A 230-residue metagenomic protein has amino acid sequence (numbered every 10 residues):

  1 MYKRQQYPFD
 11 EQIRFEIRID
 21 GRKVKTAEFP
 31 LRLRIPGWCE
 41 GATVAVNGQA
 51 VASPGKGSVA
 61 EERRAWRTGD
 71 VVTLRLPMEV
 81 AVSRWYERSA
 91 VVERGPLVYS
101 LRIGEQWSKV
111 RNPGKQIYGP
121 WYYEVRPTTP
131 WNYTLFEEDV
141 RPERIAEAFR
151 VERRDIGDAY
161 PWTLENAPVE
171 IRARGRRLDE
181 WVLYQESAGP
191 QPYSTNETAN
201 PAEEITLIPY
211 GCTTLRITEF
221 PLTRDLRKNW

Functional and structural regions predicted by a protein language model:
K3-I19, K23-K25, G55, R75-W230: C-terminal beta-rich recognition modules with glycine/proline-rich loops and embedded aromatic residues
I19-G21, R34-G37, R64: Non-cytosolic beta-sheet module surface loops
T26, G57, R67-G69: Solvent-exposed, conformationally flexible loop/turn segments
T26-V46: Beta-strand-rich binding/interaction modules
E28, G37, A65, P96-V98: Residue-level preference for alpha-helix termini and adjacent loops
P30-R32, E62-S83: C-terminal beta-strand-rich structural cap/linker in extracellular carbohydrate-active enzymes
C39-A65, V82-E87: Solvent-exposed beta-strand/loop surfaces of large extracellular or lumenal domains
